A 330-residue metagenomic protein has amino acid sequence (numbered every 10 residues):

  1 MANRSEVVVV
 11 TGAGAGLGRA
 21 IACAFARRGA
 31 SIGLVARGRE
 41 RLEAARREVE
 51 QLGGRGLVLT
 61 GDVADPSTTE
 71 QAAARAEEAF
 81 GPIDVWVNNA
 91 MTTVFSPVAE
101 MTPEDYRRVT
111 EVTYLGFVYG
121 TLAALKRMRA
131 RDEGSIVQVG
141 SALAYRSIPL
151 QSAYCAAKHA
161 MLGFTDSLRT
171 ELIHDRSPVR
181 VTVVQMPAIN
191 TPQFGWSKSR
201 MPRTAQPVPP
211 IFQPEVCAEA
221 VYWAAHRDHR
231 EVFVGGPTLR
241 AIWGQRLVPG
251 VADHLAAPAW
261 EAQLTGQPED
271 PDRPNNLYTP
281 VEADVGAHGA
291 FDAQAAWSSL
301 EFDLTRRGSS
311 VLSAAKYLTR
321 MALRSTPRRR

Functional and structural regions predicted by a protein language model:
G14-G16: Conserved glycine-rich cofactor-binding loop
R28-A44: Conserved glycine-rich Rossmann-like NAD(P)H-binding loop of the short-chain dehydrogenase/reductase
T60-Q71, P103: The beta1-alpha1 cofactor-binding region of Rossmann-like NAD(H)/NADP(H)-dependent oxidoreductases
P97-V98, D105-R107: Substrate-binding pocket helix/loop in short-chain dehydrogenase/reductase
T121, A157: Active-site helix of classical SDR
S141: Residue(s) in the substrate-gating loop at a strand-loop-helix junction that position the organic substrate next
H174-P271: SDR active-site lid
